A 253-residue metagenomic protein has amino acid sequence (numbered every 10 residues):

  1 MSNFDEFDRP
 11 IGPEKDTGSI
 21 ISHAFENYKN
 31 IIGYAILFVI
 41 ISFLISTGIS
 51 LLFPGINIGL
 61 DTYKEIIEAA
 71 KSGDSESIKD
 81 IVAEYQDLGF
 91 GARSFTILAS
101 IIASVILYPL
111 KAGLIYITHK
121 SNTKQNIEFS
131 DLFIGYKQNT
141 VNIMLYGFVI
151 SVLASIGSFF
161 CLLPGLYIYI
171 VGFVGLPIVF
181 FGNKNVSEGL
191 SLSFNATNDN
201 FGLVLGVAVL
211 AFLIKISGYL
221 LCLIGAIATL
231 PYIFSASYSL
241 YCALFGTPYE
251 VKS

Functional and structural regions predicted by a protein language model:
S2, D8-T123: Short, small/hydrophobic-residue-rich motifs at membrane-helix boundaries and re-entrant hairpins of integral membrane
N3-D8, F90-T123, S151-S187, K215 (+1 more regions): Selective recognition of hydrophobic, aromatic-rich stretches within alpha-helical transmembrane segments of polytopic
E14-I45, N126-I156, I168-Y219: Interfacial aromatic "cap" segments that immediately flank transmembrane helices in multipass membrane proteins
F38, I45-I49, N57, D61 (+11 more regions): Short, surface-exposed, charged/polar-biased interaction segments
F43, S50-L51, G147, F159 (+1 more regions): Surface-exposed beta-strand edges and their flanking turn/coil or helix-capping segments
L52-N57, Y63-E68, F160, G172 (+3 more regions): Short alpha-helix boundary/capping motifs
I67-E84, I178-L203, C242-S253: Alpha-helical transmembrane segments and their immediate juxtamembrane interface regions
K79-Y85, I97-I102, V141-I143, I156-L162 (+1 more regions): Short, functional N-terminal and low-complexity linear motifs
